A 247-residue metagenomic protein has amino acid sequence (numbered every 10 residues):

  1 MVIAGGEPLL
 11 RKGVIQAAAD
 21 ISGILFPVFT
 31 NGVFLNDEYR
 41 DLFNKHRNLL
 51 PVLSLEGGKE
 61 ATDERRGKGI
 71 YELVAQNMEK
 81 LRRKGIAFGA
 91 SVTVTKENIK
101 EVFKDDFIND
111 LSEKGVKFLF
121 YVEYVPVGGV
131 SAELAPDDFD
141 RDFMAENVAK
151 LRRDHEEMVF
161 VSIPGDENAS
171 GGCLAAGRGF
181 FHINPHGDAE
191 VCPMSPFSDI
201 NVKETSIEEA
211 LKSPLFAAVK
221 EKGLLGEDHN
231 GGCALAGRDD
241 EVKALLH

Functional and structural regions predicted by a protein language model:
M1-A4, R11-V122: Radical SAM/AdoMet-radical enzyme domain recognition
T62-R65, P136, C173, D199-V202: Short clusters of hydrophobic/aromatic residues that line enzyme substrate/ligand-binding pockets
K68-Y71, D138-D142, I200-N201, T205: Short, conserved loop/turn and helix-capping segments at secondary-structure boundaries that abut family-defining
A75, D105, D142-A149, E208: Generic alpha-helical structural signal
E97, V125, P196: Glycine-rich beta-alpha junction loops
Y124-V191, C233-E241: A C-terminal junction/extension of Radical SAM enzymes
A189, M194-H247: Flexible mid-to-C-terminal extensions adjoining Fe-S/redox cofactors in radical SAM and related proteins
